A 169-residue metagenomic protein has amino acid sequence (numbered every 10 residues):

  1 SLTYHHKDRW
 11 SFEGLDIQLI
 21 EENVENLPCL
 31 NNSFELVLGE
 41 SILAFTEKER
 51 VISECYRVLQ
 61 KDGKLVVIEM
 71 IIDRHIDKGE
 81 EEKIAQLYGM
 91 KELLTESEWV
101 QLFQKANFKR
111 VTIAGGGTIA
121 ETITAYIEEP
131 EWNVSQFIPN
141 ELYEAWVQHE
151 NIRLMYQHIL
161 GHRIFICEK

Functional and structural regions predicted by a protein language model:
S1-N26: Class I SAM-dependent methyltransferase SAM/SAH-binding core
I20, L38, V66: Conserved Rossmann-like nucleotide-binding pocket used by diverse enzymes that bind dinucleotide cofactors
E25-V37: A short acidic, Gly/Pro-enriched loop at the edge of an enzyme's catalytic core that lines a small-molecule cofactor
E35-E49: A short SAM/SAH-binding and catalytic strip from SAM-dependent methyltransferases
E49-K64: A short glycine-rich, Lys/Arg-flanked "PGG" loop and its adjoining helix->strand segment in the class I
M70-M90: Short, glycine-/aromatic-enriched active-site segment of Class I SAM-dependent methyltransferases
K91-V111: Short alpha-helix
T112-K169: Conserved Class I S-adenosyl-L-methionine
